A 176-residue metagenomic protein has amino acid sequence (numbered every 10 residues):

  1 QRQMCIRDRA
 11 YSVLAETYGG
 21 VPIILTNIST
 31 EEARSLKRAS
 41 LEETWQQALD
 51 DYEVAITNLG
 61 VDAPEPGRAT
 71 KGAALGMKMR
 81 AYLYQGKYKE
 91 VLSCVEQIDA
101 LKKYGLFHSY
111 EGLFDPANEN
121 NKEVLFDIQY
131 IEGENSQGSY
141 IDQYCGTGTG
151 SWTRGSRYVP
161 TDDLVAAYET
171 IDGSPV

Functional and structural regions predicted by a protein language model:
Q1-Q3, R7-A69, Y82-E90: Aromatic-anchored glycine-rich loop motif in surface-exposed flexible loops
V54-I56, R68-V176: An aromatic- and glycine-enriched ligand-binding surface/loop that stacks and positions planar moieties
